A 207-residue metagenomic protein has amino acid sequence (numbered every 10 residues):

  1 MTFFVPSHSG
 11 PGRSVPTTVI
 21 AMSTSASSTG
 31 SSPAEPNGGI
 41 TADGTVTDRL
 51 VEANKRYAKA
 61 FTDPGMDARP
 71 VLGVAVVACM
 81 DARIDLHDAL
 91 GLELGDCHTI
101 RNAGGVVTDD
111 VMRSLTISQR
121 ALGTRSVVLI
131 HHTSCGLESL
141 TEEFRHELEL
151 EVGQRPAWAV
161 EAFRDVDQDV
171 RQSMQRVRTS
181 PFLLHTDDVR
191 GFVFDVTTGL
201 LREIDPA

Functional and structural regions predicted by a protein language model:
F3-F4, V19-P70, G104-D110, I117-L122 (+1 more regions): Divalent-metal-activated hydrolytic enzyme cores
G10-G12, G30: Residue-identity detector for glycine
V15-T17: Intrinsically disordered, low-complexity segments enriched in serine/threonine/proline/glycine and often basic
N54, V76, I100, L129 (+1 more regions): Divalent metal-coordination and catalytic microenvironments
R56-A60, G65-L92: N-terminal short beta-loop-beta anion/metal-coordinating cradle
M80-R83, T133-L137: Gly/Ser/Thr-rich loops at beta-strand to alpha-helix junctions that form or flank small-molecule/cofactor-binding
G91-T99: Short helix-loop-beta junction
L122-H132: Ordered, amphipathic secondary-structure segments that act as subunit-interaction surfaces in large macromolecular
